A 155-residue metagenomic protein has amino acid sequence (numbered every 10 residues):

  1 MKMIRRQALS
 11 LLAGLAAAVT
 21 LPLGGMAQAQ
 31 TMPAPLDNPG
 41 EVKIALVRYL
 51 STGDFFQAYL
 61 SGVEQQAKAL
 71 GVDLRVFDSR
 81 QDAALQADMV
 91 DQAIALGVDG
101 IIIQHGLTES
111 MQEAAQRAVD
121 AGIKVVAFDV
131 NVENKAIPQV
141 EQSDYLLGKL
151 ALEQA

Functional and structural regions predicted by a protein language model:
K2-G14: N-terminal secretory signal peptides and thylakoid transit peptides that target proteins across membranes
L12-P22: Bacterial N-terminal signal peptides
A27-T31: Boundary at the C-terminal end of the N-terminal hydrophobic targeting segment
P33-G62, Q66, L70, L74-D88 (+4 more regions): Extracytoplasmic "Venus flytrap"
D37-N38, Q86, V140-A155: Hydrophobic alpha-helical segments within soluble ligand-binding/sensing domains
T108-L146, L150: Flexible loop/hinge segments that line or gate small-molecule binding clefts
